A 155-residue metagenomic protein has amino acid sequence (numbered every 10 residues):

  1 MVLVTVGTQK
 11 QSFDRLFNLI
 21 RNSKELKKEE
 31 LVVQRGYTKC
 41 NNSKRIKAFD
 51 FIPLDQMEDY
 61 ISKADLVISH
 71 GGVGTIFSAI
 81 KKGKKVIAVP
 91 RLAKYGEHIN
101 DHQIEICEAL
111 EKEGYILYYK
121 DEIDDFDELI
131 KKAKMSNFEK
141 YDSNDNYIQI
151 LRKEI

Functional and structural regions predicted by a protein language model:
M1-I155: Nucleotide-activated sugar donor-binding and catalytic core shared by glycosyltransferases and related lipid-linked
